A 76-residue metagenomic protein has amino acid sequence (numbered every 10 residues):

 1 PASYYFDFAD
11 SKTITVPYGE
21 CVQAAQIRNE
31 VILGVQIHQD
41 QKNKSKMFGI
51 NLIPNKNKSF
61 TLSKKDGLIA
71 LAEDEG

Functional and structural regions predicted by a protein language model:
P1-G76: Cytosolic regulatory domains of K+ homeostasis systems
